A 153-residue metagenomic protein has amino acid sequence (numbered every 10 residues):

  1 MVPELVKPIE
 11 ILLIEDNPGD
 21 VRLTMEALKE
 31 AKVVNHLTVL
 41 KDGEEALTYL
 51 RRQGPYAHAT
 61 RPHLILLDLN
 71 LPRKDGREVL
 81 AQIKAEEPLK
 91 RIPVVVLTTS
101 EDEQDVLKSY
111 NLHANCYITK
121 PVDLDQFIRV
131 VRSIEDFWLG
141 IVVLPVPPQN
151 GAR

Functional and structural regions predicted by a protein language model:
M1-L12, P18-T38, E44-L47, R51 (+3 more regions): Non-catalytic signal-transmission and effector/linker regions of two-component phosphorelay proteins
N17-D20, P72, P88, S100-Q104: Negatively charged, flexible loop motifs adjacent to catalytic sites in prokaryotic signal transduction proteins
G54-T60, K84-R91, L112: Conserved phosphotransfer cores of two-component systems
L67-D68, T98: Active-site residues of response regulator receiver
L71-K74, I83: Hydrophobic residue at a beta-alpha junction that N-caps the helix immediately following a catalytic beta-strand/loop
N115: Short, glycine/charged-rich "phosphate-handling" switch motifs in NTP-dependent and phosphotransfer domains
